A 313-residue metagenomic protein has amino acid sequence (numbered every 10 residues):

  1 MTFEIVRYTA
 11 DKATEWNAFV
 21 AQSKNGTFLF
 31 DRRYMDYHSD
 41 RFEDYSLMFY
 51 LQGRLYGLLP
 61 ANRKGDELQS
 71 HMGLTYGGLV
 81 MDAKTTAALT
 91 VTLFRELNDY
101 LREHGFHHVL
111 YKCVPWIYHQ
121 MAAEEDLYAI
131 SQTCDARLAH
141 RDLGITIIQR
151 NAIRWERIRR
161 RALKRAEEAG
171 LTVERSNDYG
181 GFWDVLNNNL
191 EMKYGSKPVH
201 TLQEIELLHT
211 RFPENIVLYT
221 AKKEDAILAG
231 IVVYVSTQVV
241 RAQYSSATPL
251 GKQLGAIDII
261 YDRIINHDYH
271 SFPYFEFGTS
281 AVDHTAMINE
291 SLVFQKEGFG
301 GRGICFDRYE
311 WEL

Functional and structural regions predicted by a protein language model:
F3, H107, L171, F272-P273: A structural micro-motif
F3-Q52, Y56-E67, P115-G251: A conserved beta-strand-loop-helix scaffold within acyl/acetyltransferase catalytic domains
F42-D44, E103-F106, I216, H270-F272: Short, high-confidence coil segments that cap the C-terminus of an alpha-helix and link into the following beta-strand
Y50, L58-A61, V80, T86-N98 (+1 more regions): Aromatic (often tryptophan-rich) hydrophobic motifs at membrane interfaces
E67-M72, L292: Short, flexible, mixed-charge acidic loops at enzyme active sites
M72-Q120: A gly/proline- and charged-residue-enriched helix-loop-helix capping module
M72-Y76, H140, I304: Short, solvent-exposed loop/turn segments at the edges of secondary structure
